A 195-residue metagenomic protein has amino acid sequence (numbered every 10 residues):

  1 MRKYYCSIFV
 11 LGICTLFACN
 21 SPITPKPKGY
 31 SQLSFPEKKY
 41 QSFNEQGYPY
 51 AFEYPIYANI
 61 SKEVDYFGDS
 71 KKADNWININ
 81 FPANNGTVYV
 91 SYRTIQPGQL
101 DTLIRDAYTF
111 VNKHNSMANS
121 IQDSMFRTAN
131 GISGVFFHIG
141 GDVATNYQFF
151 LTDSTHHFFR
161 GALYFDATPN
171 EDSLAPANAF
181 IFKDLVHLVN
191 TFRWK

Functional and structural regions predicted by a protein language model:
M1-Y4: Positively charged n-region of N-terminal signal peptides that target proteins for export
C6-L11: Sec-dependent N-terminal signal peptides
T15-A18: C-terminal motif of bacterial Sec signal peptides marking the signal peptidase cleavage site
N20-K26: Bacterial lipoprotein signal-peptidase II cleavage site
I23, N119-K195: Short, well-structured beta-strand
P27-Y48: Post-signal peptide N-terminal segment of mature Sec-exported envelope proteins
G47-I104: Secretory pathway targeting signatures of secreted, lumenal, and periplasmic proteins
I56-G68, N112-F126: Short secondary-structure junctions
